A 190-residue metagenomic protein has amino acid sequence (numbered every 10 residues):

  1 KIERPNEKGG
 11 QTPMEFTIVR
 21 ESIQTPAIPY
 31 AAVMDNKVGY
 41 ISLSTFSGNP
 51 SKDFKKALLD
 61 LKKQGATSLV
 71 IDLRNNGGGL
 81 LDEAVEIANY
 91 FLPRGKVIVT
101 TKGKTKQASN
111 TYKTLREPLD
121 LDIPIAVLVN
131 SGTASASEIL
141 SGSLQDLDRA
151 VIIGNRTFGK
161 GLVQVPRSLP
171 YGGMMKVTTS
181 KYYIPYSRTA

Functional and structural regions predicted by a protein language model:
K1-P170: Cleft-lining beta-strand/loop regions that shape enzyme active-site pockets
Y171-S180: Short acidic, Pro/Gly- and aromatic-enriched capping/linker segments at domain boundaries
I184: Short, acidic, Ser/Thr-enriched surface-loop or helix-capping motifs
T189-A190: Conserved functional hotspot residues or short segments at active or partner-binding sites across diverse domains
